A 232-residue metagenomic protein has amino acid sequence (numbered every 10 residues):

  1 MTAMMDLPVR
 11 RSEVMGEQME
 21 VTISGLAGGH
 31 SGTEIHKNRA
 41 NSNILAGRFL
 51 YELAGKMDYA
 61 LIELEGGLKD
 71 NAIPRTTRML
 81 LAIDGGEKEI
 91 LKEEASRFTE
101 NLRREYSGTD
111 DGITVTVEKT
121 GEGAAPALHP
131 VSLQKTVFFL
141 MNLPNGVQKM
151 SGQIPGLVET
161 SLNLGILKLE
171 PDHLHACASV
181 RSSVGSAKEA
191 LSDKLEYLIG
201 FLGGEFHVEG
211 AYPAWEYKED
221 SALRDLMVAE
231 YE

Functional and structural regions predicted by a protein language model:
M1-R181: Midchain, well-structured core segments that form catalytic/ion-binding scaffolds
H30, T77-L80, E159-L164, A187 (+3 more regions): Aromatic-enriched hydrophobic runs in primary sequence
L50-A54, D58-L64, S192, E209 (+1 more regions): Active-site-adjacent substrate-binding region of metalloamidase/peptidase-like peptide-processing proteins
K92, L133, V137-L140, S161 (+2 more regions): A general structural signal for well-ordered alpha-helical packing
T99, R103, I199, Y231: Conserved hydrophobic residues forming the short capping helix/wall of the S-adenosyl-L-methionine
E170-L226: C-terminal structural cap/anchor segments
